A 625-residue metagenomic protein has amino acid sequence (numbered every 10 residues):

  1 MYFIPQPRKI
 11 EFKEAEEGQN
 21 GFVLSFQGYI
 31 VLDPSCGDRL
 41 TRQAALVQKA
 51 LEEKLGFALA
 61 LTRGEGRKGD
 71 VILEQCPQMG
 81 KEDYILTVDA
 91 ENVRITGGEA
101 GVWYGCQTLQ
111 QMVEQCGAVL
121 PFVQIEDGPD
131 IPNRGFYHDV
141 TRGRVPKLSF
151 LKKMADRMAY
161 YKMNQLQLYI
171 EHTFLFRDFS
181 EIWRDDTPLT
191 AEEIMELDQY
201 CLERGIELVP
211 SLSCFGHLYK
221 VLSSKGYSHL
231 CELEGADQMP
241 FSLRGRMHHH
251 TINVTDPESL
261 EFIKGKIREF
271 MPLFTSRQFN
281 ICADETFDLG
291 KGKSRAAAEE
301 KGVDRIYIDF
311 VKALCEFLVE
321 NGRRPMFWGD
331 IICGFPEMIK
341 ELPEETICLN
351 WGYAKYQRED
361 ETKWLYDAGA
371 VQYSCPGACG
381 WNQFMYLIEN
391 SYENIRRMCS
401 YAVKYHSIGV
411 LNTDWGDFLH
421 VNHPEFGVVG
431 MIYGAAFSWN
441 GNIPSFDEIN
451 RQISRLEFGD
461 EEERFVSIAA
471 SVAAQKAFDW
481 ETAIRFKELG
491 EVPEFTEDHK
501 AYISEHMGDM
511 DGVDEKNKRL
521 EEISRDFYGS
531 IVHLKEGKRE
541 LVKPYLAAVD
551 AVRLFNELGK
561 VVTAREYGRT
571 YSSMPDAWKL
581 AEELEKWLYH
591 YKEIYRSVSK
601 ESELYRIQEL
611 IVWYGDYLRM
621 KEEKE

Functional and structural regions predicted by a protein language model:
M1-E17, S25-Q27, L32-D33, R39-A45 (+6 more regions): Substrate-binding groove of N-acetylhexosamine-processing glycoside hydrolases
M1-T108, M112-I125, F279-N280, F327-I332 (+3 more regions): Acidic, contiguous N-terminal accessory segments
T62-I72, F174-R177, E181-W183, P336 (+1 more regions): Beta-rich nucleic-acid/ligand-interaction surfaces
W103-G105, P146, N382-Q383, V421: Short helix/loop capping segments that flank catalytic or ligand/cofactor-binding pockets
V123-T141, Y373-N382: N-terminal small/glycine-rich loop or linker at the start of catalytic domains across soluble metabolic enzymes
P132-G329, I339-E341, I347-L349, R358 (+1 more regions): Substrate-binding cleft of carbohydrate-active enzyme catalytic domains
